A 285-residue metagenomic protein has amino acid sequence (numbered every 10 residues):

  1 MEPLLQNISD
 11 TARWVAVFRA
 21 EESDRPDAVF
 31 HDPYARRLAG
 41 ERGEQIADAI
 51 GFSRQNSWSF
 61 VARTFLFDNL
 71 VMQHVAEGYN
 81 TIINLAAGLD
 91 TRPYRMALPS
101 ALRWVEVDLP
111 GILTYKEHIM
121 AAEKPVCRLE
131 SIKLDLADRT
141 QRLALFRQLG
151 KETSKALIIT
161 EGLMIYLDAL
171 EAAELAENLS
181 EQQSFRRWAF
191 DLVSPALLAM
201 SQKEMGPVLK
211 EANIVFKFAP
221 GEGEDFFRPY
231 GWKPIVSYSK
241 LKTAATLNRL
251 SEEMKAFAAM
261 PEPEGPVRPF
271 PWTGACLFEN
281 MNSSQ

Functional and structural regions predicted by a protein language model:
M1-I83, A87-I132, R139-T140, F146-Q148 (+1 more regions): Rossmann-like AdoMet
R139-R142, Y166-Q182: A short, conserved alpha-helix within the catalytic core of class I
K155-L170: A short SAM/SAH-binding and catalytic strip from SAM-dependent methyltransferases
L157, Q182-P195: Conserved beta-strand signature within the Rossmann-like core of class I S-adenosyl-L-methionine
L198-I214: Short, glycine-/aromatic-enriched active-site segment of Class I SAM-dependent methyltransferases
I214-S239: Short alpha-helix
I235-A259: Conserved catalytic loop of SAM-dependent methyltransferase domains
F270-Q285: C-terminal lobe and adjacent flexible extensions of AdoMet/dcAdoMet transferase-like proteins
